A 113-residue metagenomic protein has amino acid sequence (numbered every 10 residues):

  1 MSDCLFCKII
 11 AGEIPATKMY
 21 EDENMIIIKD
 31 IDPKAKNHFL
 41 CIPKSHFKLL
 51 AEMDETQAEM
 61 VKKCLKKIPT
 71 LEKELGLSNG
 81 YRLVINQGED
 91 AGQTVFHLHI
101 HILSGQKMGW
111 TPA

Functional and structural regions predicted by a protein language model:
M1-A113: HIT superfamily nucleotide-processing domains
